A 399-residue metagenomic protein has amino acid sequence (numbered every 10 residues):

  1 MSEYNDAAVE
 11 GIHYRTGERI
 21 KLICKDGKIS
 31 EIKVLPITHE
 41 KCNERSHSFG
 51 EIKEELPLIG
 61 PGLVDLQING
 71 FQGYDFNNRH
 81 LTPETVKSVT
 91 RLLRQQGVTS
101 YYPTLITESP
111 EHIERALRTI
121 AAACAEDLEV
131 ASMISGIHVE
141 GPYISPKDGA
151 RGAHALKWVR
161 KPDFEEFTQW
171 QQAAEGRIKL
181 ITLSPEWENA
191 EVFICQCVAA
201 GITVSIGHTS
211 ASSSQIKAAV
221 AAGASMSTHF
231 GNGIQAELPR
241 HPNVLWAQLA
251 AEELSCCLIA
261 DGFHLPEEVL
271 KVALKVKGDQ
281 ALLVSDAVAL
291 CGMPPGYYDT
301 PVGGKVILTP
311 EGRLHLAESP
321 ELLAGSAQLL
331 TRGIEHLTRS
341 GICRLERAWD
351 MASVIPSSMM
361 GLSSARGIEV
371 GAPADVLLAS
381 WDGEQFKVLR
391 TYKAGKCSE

Functional and structural regions predicted by a protein language model:
M1-R45, K396-C397: N-terminal metal-binding scaffold of metallo-dependent hydrolase/deaminase domains
S2-E10, T38-H80, V86-K87, R91: Replace "His-x-His-based motif
H13-K21, G341-W349, S358-K393: Acidic, glycine-enriched loop/beta-strand segments at the rims of small-molecule binding/catalytic pockets
G27, L56, Q67, L93 (+8 more regions): Divalent metal-coordination and catalytic microenvironments
P57-I59, L66, N78-S132, K157-A173 (+1 more regions): Alpha-helical scaffold segments that flank or form the walls of functional sites
N69-D75, K87-A116, M133-S145, A174-E186 (+3 more regions): Divalent metal-dependent hydrolysis catalytic cores, especially in the metallo-beta-lactamase
V139-N243: Divalent metal-binding pocket/active-site signature
Q215-A352, S358-S363, S380-G383: Active-site-adjacent C-terminal substructures of enzyme catalytic domains
